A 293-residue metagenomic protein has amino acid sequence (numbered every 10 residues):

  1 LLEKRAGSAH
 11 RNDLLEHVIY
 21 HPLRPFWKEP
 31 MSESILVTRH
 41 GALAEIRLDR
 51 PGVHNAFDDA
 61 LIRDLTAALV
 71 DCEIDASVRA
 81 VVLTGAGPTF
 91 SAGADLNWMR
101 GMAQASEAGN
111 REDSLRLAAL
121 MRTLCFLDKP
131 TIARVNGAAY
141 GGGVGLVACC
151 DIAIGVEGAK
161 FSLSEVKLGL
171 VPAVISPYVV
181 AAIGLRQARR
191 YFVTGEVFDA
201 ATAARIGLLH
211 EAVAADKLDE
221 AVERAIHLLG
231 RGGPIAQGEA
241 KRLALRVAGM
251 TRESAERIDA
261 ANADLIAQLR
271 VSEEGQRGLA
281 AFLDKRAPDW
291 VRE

Functional and structural regions predicted by a protein language model:
R11-D13, V18: Short hydrophobic alpha-helical segments enriched in small aliphatic residues
E16, W27-D49, V197-G230, G238-G249 (+1 more regions): Amphipathic alpha-helical segments at domain termini/boundaries
I19-A86, R122, D219: Conserved CoA-thioester-binding segment of acyl-CoA-metabolizing enzymes
I46, R50, L65, L83 (+6 more regions): Terminal peptide-recognition signature
G85-T123, A139, M250-S254: Glycine- (often His-adjacent) and acidic-residue-rich active-site loop that binds/positions the CoA thioester
R122-Q237, S272, R277, R286: Crotonase-fold acyl-CoA enzyme core
Y191-F192, L243-G249, D264-R270: Helix-loop "lid/cap" segments that line or gate small-molecule binding pockets
